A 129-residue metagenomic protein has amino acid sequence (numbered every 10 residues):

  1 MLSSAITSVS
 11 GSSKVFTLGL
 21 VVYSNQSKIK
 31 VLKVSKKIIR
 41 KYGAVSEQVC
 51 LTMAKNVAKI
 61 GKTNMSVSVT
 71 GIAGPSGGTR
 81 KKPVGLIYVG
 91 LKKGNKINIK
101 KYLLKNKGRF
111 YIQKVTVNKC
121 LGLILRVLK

Functional and structural regions predicted by a protein language model:
M1-K129: Short alpha-helical segments enriched in small residues
